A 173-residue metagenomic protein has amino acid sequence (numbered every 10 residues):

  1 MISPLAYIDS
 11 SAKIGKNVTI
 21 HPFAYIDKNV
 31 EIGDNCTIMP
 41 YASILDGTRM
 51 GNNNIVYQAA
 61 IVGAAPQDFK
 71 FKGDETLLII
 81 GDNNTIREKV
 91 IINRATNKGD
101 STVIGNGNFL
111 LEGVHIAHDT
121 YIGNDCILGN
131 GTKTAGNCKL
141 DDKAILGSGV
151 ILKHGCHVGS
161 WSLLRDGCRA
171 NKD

Functional and structural regions predicted by a protein language model:
I2-D173: Structural signal for interior beta-strand "rungs" in well-ordered beta-sheet cores of soluble enzyme domains
